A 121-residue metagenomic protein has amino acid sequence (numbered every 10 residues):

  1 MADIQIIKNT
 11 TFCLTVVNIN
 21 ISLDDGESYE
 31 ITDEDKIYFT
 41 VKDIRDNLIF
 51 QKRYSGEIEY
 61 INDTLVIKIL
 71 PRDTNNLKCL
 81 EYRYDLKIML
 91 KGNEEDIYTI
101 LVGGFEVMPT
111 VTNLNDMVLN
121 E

Functional and structural regions predicted by a protein language model:
M1-E121: Contiguous segments within soluble domain cores/interaction surfaces
